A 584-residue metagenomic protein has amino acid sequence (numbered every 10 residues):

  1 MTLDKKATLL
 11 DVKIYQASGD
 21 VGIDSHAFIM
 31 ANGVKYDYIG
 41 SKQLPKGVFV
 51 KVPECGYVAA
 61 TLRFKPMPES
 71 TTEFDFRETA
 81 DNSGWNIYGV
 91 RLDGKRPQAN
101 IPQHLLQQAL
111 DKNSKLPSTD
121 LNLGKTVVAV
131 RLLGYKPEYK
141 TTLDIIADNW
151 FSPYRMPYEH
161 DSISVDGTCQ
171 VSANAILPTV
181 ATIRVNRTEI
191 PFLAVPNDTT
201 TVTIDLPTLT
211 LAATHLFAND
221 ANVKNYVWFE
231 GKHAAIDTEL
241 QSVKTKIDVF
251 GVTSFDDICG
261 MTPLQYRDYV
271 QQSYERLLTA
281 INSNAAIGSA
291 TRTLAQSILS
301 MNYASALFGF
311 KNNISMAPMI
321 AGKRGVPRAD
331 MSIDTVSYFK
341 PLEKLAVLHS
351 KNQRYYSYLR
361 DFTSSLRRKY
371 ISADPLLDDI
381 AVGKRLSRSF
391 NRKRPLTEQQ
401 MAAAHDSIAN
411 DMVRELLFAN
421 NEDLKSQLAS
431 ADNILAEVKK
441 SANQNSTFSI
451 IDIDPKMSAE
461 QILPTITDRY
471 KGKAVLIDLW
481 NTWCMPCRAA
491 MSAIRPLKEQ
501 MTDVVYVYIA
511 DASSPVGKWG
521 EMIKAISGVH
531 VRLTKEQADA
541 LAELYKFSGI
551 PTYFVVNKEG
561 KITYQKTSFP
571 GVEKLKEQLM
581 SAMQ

Functional and structural regions predicted by a protein language model:
K5-A17: Short, well-ordered beta-strand segments enriched in hydrophobic/aromatic residues
I39-E73, E78-D81: Short, solvent-exposed, Trp/other aromatic-anchored flexible loops in extracytoplasmic proteins
R91-S289: A non-transmembrane, solvent-exposed segment enriched in polar/low-complexity residues
L123, L206-G472: Oxidative protein folding and maturation machinery
K473-A474, M491-A510, S581-M583: Conserved helix-turn-beta segment immediately C-terminal to the redox Cys motif in thioredoxin-like folds
L479-P496: Conserved redox-active cysteine motifs that mediate thiol-disulfide chemistry, especially di-cysteine Cys-X(1-2)-Cys
D503-K518, A525-A538: Thiol-based oxidoreductase modules, predominantly thioredoxin-like and allied folds used for disulfide exchange
E536-M580: Thiol/disulfide oxidoreductase modules built on the thioredoxin-like
